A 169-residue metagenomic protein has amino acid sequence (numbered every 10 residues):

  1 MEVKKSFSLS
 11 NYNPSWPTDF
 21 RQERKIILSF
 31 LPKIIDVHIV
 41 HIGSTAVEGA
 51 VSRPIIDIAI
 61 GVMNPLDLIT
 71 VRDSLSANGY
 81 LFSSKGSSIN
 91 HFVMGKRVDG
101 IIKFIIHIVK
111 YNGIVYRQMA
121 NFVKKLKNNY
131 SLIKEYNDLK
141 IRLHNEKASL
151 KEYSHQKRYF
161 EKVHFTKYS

Functional and structural regions predicted by a protein language model:
M1-K4, G49-R53, Y116: Short, flexible turn/loop "capping" segments at secondary-structure junctions
M1-V40, E161, Y168: Helical scaffold of the NTase/Pol beta-like nucleotidyltransferase catalytic core
S8-S15, I60, N121-K125: Short histidine-centered catalytic/ligand-binding loop motif
I27-L66: Active-site nucleotide-donor binding segment shared across nucleotidyl transfer reactions
L66-L68, S83-S84: Short loop/hinge segments at the start of secondary-structure elements
T70-N78: Short amphipathic alpha-helices in soluble, non-transmembrane regions that often serve as interface/regulatory elements
Y80-I114: Conserved catalytic core of two-metal-ion nucleotidyltransferases
I114-S169: Catalytic cores of NTP-dependent nucleotidyl/adenyl transfer enzymes across multiple folds
